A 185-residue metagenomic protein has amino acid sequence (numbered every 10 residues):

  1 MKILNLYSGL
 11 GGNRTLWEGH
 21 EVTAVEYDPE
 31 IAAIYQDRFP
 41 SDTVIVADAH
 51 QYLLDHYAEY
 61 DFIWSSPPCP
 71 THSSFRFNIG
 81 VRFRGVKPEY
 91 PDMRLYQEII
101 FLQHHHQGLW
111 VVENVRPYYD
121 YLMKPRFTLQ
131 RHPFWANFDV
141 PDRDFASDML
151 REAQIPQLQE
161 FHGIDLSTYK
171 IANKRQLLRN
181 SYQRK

Functional and structural regions predicted by a protein language model:
K2-L53, W64: SAM cofactor-binding core of SAM-dependent methyltransferases, primarily the Rossmann-like beta-alpha-beta module
Y52-F62, C69-K185: Class I S-adenosyl-L-methionine
